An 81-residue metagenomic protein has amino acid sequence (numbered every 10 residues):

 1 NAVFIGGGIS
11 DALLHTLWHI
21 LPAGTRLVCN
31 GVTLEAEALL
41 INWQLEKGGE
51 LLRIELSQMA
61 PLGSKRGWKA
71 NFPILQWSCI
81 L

Functional and structural regions predicted by a protein language model:
N1-G7, L14: Short SAM/SAH-binding signature in class I
G7-G8, V32: Structural motif
L14-L75: C-terminal substrate-binding/active-site "lid" region of AdoMet-derived donor-dependent transferases
C79-L81: C-terminal lobe and adjacent flexible extensions of AdoMet/dcAdoMet transferase-like proteins
